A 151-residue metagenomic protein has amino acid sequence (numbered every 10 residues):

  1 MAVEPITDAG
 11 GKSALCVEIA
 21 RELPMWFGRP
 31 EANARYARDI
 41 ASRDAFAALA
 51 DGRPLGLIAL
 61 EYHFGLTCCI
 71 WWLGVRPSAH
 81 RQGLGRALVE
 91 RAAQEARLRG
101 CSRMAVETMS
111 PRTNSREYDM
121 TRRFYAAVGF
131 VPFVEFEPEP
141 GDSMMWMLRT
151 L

Functional and structural regions predicted by a protein language model:
M1-V3: Extreme N-terminal starter segment of soluble prokaryotic enzymes
P5-W71, R76, V89-E90, E95 (+2 more regions): Acetyl-CoA-dependent GNAT
Y36, R112-T113, P140-D142: Short secondary-structure capping/turn micro-motifs that flank functional sites
R43, D142-W146: Short hydrophobic/aromatic beta-strand or adjacent loop that forms the aromatic wall/cage of a ligand/substrate-binding
L49-D51, L148-L151: Active-site beta-strand termini and strand-to-loop segments that position acidic
L73-R81, S110-R112: A short, internal acetyl-CoA/4′-phosphopantetheine-binding micro-motif in the GNAT/acyltransferase core
R86, P111-E135: Conserved active-site alpha-helix within GNAT-family acetyltransferase domains
A96-R116: Conserved GNAT acetyl-CoA-binding A-motif
